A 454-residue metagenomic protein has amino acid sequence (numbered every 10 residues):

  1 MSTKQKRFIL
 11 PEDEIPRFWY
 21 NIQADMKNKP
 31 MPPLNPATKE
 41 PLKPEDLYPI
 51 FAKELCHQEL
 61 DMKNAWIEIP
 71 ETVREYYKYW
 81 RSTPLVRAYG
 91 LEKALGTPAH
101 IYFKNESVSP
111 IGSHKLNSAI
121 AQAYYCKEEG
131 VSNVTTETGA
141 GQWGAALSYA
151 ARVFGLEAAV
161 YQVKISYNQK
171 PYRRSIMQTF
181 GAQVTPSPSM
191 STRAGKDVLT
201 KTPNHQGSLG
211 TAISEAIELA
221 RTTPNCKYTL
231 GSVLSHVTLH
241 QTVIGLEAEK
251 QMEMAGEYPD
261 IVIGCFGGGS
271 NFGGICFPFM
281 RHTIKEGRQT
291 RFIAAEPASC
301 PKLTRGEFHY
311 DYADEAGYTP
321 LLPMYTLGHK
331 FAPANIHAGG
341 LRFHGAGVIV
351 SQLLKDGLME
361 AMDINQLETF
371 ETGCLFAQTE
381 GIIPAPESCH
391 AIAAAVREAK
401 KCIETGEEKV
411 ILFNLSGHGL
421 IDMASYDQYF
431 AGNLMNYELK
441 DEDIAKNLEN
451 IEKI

Functional and structural regions predicted by a protein language model:
T3-V131: Positively charged, low-complexity intrinsically disordered leader regions
E68, D197-H236, I244, G256 (+4 more regions): Active-site/ligand-binding loops adjacent to catalytic centers
N105-L116, V134-W143, L234-V237, I263-G268 (+4 more regions): Active-site nucleophile and cofactor-binding loops and adjacent substrate-binding regions of central metabolic enzymes
S118, C126-I165, Y258-F272, F292 (+2 more regions): A short, small-residue-rich loop immediately preceding and capping a beta-strand
A121-V131, A145-E157, Q178-T179, C276-E286 (+1 more regions): Alpha-helix C-terminal capping segments
W143-Q206, K302-D314, M423-A431: Active-site-proximal loop->helix
K250-E257: Phosphate/pyrophosphate-binding loops at sites that engage ATP/ADP/AMP, CoA/4′-phosphopantetheine, polyphosphate
F266-S270, G274, Q366-A424, Q428-G432: Claisen-condensing/thiolase-fold acyl-transfer catalytic domains that form or cleave C-C bonds in fatty acid
